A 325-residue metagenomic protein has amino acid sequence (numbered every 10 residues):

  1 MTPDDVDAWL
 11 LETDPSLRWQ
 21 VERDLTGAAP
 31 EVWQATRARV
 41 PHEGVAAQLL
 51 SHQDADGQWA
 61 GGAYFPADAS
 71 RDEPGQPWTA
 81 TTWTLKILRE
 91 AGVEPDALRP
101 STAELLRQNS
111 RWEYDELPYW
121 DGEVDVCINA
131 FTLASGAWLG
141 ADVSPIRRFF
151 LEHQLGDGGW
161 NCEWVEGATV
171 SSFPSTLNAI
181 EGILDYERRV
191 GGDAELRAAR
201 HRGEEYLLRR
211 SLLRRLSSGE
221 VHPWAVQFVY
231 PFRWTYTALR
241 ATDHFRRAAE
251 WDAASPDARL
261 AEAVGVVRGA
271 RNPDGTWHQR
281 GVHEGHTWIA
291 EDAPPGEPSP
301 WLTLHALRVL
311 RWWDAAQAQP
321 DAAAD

Functional and structural regions predicted by a protein language model:
M1-D325: Preference for long, amphipathic alpha-helical scaffolds in soluble/luminal domains and all-alpha bundles
